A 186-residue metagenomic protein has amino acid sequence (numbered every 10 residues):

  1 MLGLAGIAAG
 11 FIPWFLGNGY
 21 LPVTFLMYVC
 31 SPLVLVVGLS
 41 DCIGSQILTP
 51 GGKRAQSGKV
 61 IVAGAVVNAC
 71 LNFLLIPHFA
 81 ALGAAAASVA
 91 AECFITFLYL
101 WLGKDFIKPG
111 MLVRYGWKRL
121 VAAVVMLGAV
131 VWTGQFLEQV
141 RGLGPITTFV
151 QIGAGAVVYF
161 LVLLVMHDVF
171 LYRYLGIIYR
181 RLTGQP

Functional and structural regions predicted by a protein language model:
M1-N18: Short membrane-interface helical motifs at transmembrane helix boundaries in multi-pass membrane transporters
L2, G6, F25-G52, Q56-I76 (+2 more regions): Short runs within selected transmembrane alpha-helices of multi-pass transporters and secretion channels
L4-A9, S45, N72, L100-G103 (+6 more regions): Alpha-helical transmembrane segments of polytopic integral membrane proteins, especially the permease/helical cores
P13-W14, P50, P77, K104-D105 (+4 more regions): Transmembrane helix-loop junction
P22-L26, M111, Y115, R119 (+2 more regions): Residue-level signature of transmembrane alpha-helical entry/exit and packing/kink sites in multi-pass membrane
I61-A69, K118-G128, G184: Small-residue-rich segments of transmembrane alpha-helices in multi-pass membrane proteins, especially helix faces
A69-F73, V124-Q139: Hydrophobic alpha-helical transmembrane segments in multi-pass integral membrane proteins
V131-P186: Membrane-proximal transmembrane or re-entrant/amphipathic helices at the cytosolic face
